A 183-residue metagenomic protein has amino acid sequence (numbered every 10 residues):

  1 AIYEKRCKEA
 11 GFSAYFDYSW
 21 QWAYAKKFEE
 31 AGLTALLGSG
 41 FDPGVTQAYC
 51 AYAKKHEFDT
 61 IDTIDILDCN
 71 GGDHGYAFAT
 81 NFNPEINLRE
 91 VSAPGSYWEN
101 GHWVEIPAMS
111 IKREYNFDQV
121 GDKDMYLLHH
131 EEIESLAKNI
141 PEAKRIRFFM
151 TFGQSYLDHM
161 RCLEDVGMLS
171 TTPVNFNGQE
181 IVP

Functional and structural regions predicted by a protein language model:
I2-T34: Rossmann-fold NAD(P)-binding glycine/threonine-rich loop
K8, E29, A35-L37, F41 (+4 more regions): Generic detector of intrinsically disordered, low-complexity, polar/charged segments
E9, A31-A35, E114-F117, P141: Generic alpha-helix detector with strongest preference for long hydrophobic helices that associate with membranes
D17, G38-D42, M125: Glycine- and other small-residue-rich loops at beta-strand/loop junctions that grip anionic moieties
K27-G71: Adenosine-phosphate binding glycine-rich loop
H56-P183: C-terminal catalytic/substrate-binding lobe primarily of soluble NAD(P)-dependent oxidoreductases
